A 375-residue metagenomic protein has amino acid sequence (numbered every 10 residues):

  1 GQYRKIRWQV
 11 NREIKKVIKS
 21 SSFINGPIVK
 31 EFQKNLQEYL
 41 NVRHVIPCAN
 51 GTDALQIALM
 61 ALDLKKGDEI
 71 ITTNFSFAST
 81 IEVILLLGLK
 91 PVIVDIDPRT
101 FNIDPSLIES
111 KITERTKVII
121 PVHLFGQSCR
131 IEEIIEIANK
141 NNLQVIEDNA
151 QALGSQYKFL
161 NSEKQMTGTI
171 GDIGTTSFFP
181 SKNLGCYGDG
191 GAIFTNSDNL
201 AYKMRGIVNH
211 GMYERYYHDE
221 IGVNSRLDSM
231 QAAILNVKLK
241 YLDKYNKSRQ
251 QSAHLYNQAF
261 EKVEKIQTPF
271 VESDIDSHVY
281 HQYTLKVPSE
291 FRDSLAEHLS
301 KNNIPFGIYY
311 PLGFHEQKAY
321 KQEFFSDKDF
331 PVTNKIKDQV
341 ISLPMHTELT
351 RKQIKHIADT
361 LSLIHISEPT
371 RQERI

Functional and structural regions predicted by a protein language model:
G1-S22, P27, N302, P344: N-terminal "arm"/small-domain region of PLP-dependent enzymes with the aminotransferase-like
R12, V29-K34, Y39-R43, S106 (+8 more regions): PLP-dependent aminotransferase class I/II
S21-E69, V83-L87, I93-D95: Phosphate-binding glycine-rich loop
M60-Q156: PLP-dependent aminotransferase-like
E82-I84, I137, M166, N183 (+1 more regions): Hydrophobic/aromatic ligand-binding patch that stacks against planar heteroaromatic rings of cofactors or nucleotides
E147-G185, E214-D219: Conserved active-site segment immediately N-terminal to the catalytic lysine that forms the internal aldimine
T169-R205, M212, A232: Active-site PLP attachment segment
E368-R371, I375: Positively charged, low-complexity/disordered segments
